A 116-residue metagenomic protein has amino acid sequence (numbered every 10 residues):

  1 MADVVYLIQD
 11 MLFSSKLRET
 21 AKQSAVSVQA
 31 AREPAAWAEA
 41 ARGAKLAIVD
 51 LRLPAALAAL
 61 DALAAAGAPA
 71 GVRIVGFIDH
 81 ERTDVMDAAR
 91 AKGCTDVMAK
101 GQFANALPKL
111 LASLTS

Functional and structural regions predicted by a protein language model:
A2-M11: Conserved acidic segment of CheY-like receiver
M11-Q29: Two-component/phosphorelay signaling modules centered on CheY-like receiver
E33-L46: Acidic, metal-coordinating helix/loop segments flanking the phosphotransfer/catalytic sites of two-component signaling
V49-A65: Conserved phosphotransfer microenvironments
R73-D79: Short beta-strand elements of ligand-binding domains
E81-T95: Alpha4 helix (beta4-alpha4-beta5 surface) of REC/receiver domains from two-component response regulators
G93-N105: Output/docking surface of receiver
K109-S116: Receiver (REC) domain switch/output surface
